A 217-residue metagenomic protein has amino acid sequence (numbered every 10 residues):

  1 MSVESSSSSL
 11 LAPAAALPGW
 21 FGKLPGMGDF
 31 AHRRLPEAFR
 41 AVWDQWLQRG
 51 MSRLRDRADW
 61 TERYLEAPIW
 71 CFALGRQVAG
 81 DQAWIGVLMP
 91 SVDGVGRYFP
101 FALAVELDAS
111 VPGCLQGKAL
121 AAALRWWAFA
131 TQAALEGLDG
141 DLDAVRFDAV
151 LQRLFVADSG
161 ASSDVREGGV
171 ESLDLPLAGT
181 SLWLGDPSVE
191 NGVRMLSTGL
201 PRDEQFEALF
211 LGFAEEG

Functional and structural regions predicted by a protein language model:
S2-F30, R34, Q77-G217: Long protein-protein interaction modules used by eukaryotic assembly/scaffold proteins
A12-A67: N-terminal ordered "arm"
L54-S91: Short, structured protein-protein interaction patches enriched in aromatics and acidic/basic residues, typified by
